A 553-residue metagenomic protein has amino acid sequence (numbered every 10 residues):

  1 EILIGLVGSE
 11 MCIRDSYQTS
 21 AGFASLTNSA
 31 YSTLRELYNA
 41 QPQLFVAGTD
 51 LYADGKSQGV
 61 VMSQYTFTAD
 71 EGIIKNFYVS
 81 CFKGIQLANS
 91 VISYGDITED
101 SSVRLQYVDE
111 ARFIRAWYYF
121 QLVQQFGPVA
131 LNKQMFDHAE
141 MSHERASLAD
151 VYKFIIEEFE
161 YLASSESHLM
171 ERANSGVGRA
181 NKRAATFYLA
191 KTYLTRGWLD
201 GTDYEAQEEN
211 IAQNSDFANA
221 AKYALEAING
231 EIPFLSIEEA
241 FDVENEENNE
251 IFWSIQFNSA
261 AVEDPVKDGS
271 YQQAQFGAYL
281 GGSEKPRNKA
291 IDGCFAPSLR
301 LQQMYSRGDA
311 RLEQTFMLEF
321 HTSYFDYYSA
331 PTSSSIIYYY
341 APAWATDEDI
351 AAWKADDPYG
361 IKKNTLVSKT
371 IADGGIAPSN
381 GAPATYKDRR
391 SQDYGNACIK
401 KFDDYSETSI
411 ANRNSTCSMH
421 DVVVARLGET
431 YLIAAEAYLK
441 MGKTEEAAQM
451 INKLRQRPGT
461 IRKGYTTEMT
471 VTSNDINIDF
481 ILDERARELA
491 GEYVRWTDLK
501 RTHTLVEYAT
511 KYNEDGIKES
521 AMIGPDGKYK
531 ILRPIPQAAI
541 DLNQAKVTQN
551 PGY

Functional and structural regions predicted by a protein language model:
E1-L3, V7-A21, I155, A190 (+3 more regions): Bacterial Sec-dependent N-terminal signal peptides
G8-G59, E160, R183, K191-T370: An aromatic- and glycine-enriched ligand-binding surface/loop that stacks and positions planar moieties
Q18-E36, Q58-F126, E140-S175, Y359 (+4 more regions): Conserved, well-structured interaction surfaces
C81-F82, F154, D242-M304, N396 (+5 more regions): Long, intrinsically disordered, low-complexity segments
Q121-Q124, P128-A130, T195-Y204, G442: Short coil/turn linking the two alpha-helices of tandem helical-hairpin repeats
L318, T322-R455: C-terminal substrate/ligand-recognition segments
